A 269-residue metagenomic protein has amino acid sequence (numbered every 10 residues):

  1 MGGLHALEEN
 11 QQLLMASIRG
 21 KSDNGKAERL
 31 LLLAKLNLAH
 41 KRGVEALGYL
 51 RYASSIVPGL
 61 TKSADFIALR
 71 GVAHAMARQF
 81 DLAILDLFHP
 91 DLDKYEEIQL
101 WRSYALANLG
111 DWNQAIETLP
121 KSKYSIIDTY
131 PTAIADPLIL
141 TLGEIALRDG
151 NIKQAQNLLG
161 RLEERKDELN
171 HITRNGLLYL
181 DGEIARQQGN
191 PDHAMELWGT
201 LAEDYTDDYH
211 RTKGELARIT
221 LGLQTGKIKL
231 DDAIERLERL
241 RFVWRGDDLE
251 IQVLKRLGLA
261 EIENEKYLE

Functional and structural regions predicted by a protein language model:
M1-E269: Acidic, polar-rich low-complexity tracts and alpha-helical solenoid repeat scaffolds
